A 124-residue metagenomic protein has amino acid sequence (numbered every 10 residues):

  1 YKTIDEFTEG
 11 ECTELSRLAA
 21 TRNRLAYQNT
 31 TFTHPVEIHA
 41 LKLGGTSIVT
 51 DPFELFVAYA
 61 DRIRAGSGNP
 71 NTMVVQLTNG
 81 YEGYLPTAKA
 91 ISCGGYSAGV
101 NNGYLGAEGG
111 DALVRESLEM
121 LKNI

Functional and structural regions predicted by a protein language model:
Y1-I124: Non-catalytic substrate/cofactor recognition surfaces at enzyme active-site rims
